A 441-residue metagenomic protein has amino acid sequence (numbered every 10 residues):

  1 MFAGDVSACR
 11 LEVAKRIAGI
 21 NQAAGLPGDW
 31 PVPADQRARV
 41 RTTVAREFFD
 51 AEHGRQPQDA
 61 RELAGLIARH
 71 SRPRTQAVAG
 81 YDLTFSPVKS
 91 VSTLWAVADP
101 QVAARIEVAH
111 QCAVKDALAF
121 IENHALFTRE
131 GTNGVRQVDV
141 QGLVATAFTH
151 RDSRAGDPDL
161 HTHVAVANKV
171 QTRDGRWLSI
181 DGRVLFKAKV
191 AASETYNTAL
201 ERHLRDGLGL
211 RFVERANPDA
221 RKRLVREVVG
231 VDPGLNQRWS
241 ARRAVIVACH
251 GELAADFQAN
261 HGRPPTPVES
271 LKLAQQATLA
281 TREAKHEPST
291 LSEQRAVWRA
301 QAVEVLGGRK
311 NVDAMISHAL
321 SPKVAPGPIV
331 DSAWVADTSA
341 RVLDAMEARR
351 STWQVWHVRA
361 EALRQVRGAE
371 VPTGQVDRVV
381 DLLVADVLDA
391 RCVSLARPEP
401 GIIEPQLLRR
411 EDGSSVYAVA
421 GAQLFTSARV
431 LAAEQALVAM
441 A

Functional and structural regions predicted by a protein language model:
M1-E347, Q354-L363, V384-A385, V393-I403: Intrinsically disordered, flexible peripheral segments
R349, Q365-G368, A390: Hydrophobic alpha-helical segments
V366-R378: Short, positively charged loop/turn segments that connect secondary-structure elements
D377-A441: Interdomain "pre-motor" coupling segment immediately N-terminal to P-loop NTPase/helicase cores
